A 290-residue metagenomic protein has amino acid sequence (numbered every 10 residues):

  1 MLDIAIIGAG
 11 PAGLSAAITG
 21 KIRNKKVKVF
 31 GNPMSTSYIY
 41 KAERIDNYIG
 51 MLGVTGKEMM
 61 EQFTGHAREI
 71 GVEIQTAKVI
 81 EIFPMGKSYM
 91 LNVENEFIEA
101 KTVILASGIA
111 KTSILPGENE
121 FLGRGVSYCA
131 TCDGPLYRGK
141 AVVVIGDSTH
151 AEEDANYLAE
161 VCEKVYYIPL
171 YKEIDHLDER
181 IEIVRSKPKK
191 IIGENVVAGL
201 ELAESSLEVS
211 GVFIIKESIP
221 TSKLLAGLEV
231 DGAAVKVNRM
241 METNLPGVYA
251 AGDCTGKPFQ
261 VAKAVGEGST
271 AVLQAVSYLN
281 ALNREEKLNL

Functional and structural regions predicted by a protein language model:
M1-D3, T76-A77, R138-K140, L245: Phosphate-coordination loops involved in phosphoryl transfer and adenosine-cofactor binding
L2-E58, H66, K140-I174: Beta1-alpha1 glycine-rich phosphate/pyrophosphate-binding loop at the start of Rossmann-like nucleotide-binding domains
G8, A106-S107, I145, F213-K216 (+2 more regions): Short, well-ordered coil/turn residues at beta-beta hairpins and beta-strand->alpha-helix junctions within
G13, E81, A110-K111, A151 (+2 more regions): Glycine-rich nucleotide phosphate-binding loop and flanking beta-alpha elements of Rossmann-like dinucleotide-binding
I39-K41, L115-N119, P135-Y137, E173-R180 (+1 more regions): Short loop/helix-cap segments at secondary-structure boundaries that form the rim of catalytic
A67-G86, M90-N92, I98-A100, E160-R239 (+1 more regions): A Rossmann-like FAD-binding core segment of flavoenzymes
I74-R138: Glycine/small-residue-rich loop that forms an oxyanion/phosphate-binding "nest" at active or ligand-binding sites
I114, E120-L136, K216-K263, E267-L273 (+1 more regions): FAD-site-proximal beta/loop scaffold in flavoenzymes
